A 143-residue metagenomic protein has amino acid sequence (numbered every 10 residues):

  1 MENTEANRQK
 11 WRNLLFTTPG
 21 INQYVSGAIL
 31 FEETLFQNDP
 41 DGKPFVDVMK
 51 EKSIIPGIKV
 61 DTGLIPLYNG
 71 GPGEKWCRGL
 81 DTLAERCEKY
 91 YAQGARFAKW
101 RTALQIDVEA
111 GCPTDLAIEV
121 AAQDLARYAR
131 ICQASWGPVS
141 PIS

Functional and structural regions predicted by a protein language model:
M1-Q93, I106: Alpha/beta catalytic barrel-like cores
D81-S143: Helix-rich catalytic cores of soluble enzyme domains
